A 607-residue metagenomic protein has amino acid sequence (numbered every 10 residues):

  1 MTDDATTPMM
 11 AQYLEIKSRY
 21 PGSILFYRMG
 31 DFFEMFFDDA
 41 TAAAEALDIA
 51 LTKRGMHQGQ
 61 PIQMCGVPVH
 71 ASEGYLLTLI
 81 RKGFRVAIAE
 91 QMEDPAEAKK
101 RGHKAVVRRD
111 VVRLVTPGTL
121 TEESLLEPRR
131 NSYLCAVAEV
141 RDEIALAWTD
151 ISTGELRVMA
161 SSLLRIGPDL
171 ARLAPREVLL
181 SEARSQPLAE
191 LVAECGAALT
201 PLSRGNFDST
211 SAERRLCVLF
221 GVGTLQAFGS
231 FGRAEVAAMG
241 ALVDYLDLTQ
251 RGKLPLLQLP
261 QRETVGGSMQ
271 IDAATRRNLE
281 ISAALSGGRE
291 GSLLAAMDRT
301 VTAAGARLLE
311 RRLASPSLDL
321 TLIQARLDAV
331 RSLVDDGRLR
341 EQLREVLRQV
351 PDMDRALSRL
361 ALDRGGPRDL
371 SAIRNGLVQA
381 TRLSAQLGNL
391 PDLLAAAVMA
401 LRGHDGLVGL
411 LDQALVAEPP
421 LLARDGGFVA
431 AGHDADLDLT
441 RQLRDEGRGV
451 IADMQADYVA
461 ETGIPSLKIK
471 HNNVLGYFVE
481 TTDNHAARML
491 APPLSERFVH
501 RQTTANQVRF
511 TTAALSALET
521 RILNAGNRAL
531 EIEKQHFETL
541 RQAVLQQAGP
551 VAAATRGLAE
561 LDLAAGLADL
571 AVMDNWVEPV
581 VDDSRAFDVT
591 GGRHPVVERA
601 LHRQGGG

Functional and structural regions predicted by a protein language model:
M1-D335, D352-S358, L362, D425 (+1 more regions): Basic, polar low-complexity surface loops/patches
D4-A5, R488, R497, T539 (+2 more regions): Conserved NTPase motor "head" modules and their coupling/switch loops across ABC/AAA+ ATPases, GTPases, and GHKL ATPases
M10, Q324, T381, R441-R444 (+8 more regions): Alpha-helical coiled-coil heptad-repeat register
F32-K53, A145, E155-R157, P168 (+9 more regions): A conserved P-loop NTPase coupling/switch region
Q91, L179, L191, R233-E280 (+7 more regions): Structured, non-catalytic alpha/beta "coupling" segments that mediate domain-domain communication and provide generic
Q91, L254-E263, D457-K470, A568-G591: Long, charged, glycine-rich C-terminal linkers/tails
L362, E418-D436, Q507-F510, A514: Short His/Asp/Glu-rich catalytic/ion-coordination signatures at enzyme active sites or charged loops
D445-N473, A554-E560: Coiled-coil termination/hinge junctions
